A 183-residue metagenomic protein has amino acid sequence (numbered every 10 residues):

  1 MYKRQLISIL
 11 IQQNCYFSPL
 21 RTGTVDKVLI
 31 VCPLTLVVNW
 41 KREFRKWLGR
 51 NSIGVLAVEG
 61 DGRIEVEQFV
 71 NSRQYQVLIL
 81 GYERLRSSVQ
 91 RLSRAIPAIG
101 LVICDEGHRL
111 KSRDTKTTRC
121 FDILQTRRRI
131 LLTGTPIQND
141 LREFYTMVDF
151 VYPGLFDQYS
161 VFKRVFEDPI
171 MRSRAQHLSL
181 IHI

Functional and structural regions predicted by a protein language model:
K3-R174, I181: ASCE P-loop NTPase motor core, strongest for the SF2 helicase catalytic module
